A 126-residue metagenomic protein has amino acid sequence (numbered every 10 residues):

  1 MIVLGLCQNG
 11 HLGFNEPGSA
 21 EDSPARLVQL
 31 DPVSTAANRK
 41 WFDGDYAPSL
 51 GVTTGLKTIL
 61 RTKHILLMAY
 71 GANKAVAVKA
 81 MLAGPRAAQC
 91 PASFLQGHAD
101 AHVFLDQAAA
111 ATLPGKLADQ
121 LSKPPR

Functional and structural regions predicted by a protein language model:
M1-R126: Conserved phosphate- and dinucleotide-binding cores of soluble alpha/beta proteins, encompassing both enzyme active
